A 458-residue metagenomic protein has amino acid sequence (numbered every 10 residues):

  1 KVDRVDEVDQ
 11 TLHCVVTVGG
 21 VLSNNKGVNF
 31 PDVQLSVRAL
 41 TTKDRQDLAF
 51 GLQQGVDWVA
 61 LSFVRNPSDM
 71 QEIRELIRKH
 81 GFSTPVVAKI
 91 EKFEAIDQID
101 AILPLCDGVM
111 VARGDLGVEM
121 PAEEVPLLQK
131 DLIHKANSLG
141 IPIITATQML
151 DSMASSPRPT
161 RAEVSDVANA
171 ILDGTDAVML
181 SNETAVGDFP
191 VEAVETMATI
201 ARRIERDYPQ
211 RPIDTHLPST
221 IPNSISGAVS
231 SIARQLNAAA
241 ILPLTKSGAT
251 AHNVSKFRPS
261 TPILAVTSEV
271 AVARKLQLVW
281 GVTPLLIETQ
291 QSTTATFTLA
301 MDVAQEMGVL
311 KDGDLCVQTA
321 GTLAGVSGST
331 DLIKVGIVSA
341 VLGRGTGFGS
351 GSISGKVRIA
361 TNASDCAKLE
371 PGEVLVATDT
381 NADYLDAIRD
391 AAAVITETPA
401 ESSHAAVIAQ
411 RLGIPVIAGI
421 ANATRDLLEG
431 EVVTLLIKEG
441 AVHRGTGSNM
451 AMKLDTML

Functional and structural regions predicted by a protein language model:
K1-T41, V303, V309-S364, K368 (+3 more regions): Acidic, glycine-rich flexible loop/linker segments
E7-V8, T17-G19, F63-N66, I90-F93 (+17 more regions): Short, ordered loop/turn segments at secondary-structure junctions
S23-L35, F50-V56, G81-F82, M110-D115 (+3 more regions): Gly-rich Lys/Arg/Thr-decorated short loops/hinges at beta-loop-alpha junctions or inter-strand turns that position
V33, R38-T147, M153-V164, I171: Conserved alpha/beta-domain cores
H80-F82, L139, L236, W280 (+1 more regions): Helix C-cap/helix->beta junction micro-motif
P85, P142, P262, A393 (+1 more regions): Proline-centered loop/turn at the N-terminus of a beta-strand
D100, I133, N137, I144 (+9 more regions): ATP-dependent carboxylate/acyl-activation modules
